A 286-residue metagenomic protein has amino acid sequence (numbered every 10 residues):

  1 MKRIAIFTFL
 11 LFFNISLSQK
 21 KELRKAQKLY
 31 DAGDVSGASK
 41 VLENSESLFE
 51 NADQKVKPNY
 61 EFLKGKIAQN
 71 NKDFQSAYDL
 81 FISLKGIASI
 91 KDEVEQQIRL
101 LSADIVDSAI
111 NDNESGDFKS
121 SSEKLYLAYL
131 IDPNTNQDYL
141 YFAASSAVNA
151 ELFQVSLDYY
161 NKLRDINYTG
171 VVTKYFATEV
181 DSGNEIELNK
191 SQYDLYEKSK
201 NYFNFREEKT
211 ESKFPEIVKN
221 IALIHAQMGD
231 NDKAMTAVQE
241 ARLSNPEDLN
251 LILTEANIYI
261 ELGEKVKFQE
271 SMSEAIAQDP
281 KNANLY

Functional and structural regions predicted by a protein language model:
L17-S115: N-terminal leader/linker segments that initiate helical-solenoid repeat arrays
K25, K64, S108, F142-A143 (+2 more regions): Structural register within alpha-helical repeat arrays
L29, A68, D112, S146-A147 (+2 more regions): Residue at a conserved register position within TPR or TPR-like alpha-solenoid repeats
S45, L84, A128-Y129, L163 (+2 more regions): Canonical positions in the second alpha-helix
E50, S89, P133-N134, Y168 (+3 more regions): Short coil turns that delineate tetratricopeptide repeat
Y60, V94, Q137-Y139, V172-T173 (+4 more regions): TPR alpha-solenoid repeat register
